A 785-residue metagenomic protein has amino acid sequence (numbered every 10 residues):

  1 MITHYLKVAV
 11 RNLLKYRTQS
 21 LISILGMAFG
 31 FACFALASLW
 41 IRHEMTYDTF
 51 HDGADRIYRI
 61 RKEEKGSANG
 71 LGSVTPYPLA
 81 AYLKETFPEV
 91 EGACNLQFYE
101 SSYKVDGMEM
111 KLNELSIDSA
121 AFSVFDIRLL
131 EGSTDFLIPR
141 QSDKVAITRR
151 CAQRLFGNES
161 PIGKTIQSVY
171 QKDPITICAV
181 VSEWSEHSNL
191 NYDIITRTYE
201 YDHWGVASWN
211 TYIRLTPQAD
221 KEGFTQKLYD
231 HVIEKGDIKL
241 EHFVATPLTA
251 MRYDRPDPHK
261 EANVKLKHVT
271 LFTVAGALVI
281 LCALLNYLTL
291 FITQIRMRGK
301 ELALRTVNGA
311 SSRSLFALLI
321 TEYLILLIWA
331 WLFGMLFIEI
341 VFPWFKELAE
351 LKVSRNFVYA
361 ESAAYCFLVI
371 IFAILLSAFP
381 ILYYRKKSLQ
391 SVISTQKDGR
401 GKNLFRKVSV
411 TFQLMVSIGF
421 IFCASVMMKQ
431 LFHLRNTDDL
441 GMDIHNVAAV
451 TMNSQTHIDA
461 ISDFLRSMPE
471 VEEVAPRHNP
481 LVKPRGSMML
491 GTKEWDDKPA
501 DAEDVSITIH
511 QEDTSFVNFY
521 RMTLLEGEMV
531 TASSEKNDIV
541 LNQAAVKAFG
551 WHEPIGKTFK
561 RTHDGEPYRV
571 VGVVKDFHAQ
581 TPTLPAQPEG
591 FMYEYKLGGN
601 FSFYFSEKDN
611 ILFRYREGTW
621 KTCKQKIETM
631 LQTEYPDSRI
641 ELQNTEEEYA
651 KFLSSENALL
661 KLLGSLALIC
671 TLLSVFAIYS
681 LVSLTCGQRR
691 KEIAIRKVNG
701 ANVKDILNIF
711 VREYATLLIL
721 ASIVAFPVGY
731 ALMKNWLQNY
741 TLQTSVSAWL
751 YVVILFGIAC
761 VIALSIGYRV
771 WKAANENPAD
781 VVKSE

Functional and structural regions predicted by a protein language model:
T3-L6, R11, K15, Q19 (+9 more regions): Membrane-helix entry/capping segments
L6-L14, T18, I22, G26 (+4 more regions): Intracellular coupling helices
L13, S23, E44, I60 (+28 more regions): Generic structural signal for small/hydrophobic residues in well-ordered secondary structure, especially within
K15-R42, V264-K300, L327-I328, F405-Q430 (+3 more regions): Hydrophobic alpha-helical transmembrane segments of multi-pass inner-membrane transport and secretion
A32, L36, V244, Y323-L389 (+2 more regions): Small-residue-rich transmembrane alpha-helices
A37-S102, M108, A207-R214, G223-K227 (+3 more regions): Membrane-proximal extracellular/periplasmic loop immediately following the first transmembrane helix
D118-S133, V145-V264, D463-K651: Mid-to-C-terminal secondary-structure elements that act as membrane-proximal/extracytoplasmic interface segments
D637-L718, S722-I723, M733: C-terminal transmembrane helical bundles of large multi-pass transporters and their helix-start/helix-kink determinants
